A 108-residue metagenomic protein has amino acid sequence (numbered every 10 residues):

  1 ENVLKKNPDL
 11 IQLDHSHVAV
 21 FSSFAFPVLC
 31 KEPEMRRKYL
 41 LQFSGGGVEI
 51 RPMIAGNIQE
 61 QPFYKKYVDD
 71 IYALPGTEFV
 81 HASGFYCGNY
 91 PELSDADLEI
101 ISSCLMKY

Functional and structural regions predicted by a protein language model:
E1-Y108: PLP-dependent aminotransferase class I/II
